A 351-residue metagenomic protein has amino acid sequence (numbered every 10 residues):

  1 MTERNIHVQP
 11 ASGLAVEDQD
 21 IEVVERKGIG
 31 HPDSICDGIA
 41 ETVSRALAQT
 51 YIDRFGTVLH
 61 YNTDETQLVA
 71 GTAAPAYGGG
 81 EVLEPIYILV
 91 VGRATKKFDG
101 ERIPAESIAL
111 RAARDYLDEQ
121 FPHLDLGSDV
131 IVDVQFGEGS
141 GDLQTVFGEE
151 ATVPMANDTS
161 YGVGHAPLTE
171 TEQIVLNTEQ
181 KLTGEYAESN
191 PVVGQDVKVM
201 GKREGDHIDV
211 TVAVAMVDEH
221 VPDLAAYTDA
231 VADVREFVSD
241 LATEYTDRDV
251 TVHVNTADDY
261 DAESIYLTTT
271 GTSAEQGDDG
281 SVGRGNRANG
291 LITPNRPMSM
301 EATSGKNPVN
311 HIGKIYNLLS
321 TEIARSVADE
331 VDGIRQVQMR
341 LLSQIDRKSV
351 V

Functional and structural regions predicted by a protein language model:
M1-T57: N-terminal, positively charged regions that mediate nucleic acid binding
T2-V24, F147-M155, G205-V214, G285-M300: N-terminal, Lys/Arg- and Ser/Thr-rich interaction peptides
Q49-G127: Glycine-rich, N-terminal phosphate-binding loop and its surrounding beta-alpha-beta segment
L110-A242, T246, V252-T256: Glycine-rich, mobile lid/loop segments that gate access to catalytic sites or pores
E236-G280: Accessory "access/gating" subregions that flank catalytic or transport cores
D261-I315: Long, contiguous, structured domain-core segments that constitute the functional module of a protein
E301-D346: Hydrophobic alpha-helical bundle architecture
K348-V350: Conserved small/polar residues in nucleotide/adenosyl-binding loops
